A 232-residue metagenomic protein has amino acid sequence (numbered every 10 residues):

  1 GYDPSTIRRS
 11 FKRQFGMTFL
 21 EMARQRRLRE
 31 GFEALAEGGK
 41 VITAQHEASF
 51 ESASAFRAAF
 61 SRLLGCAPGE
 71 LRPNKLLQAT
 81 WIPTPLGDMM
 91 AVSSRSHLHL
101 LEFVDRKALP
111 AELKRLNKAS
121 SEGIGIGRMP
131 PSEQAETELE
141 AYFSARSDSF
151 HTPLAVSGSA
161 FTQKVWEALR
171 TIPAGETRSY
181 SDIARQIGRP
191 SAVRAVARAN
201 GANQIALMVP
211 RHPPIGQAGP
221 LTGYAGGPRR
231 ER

Functional and structural regions predicted by a protein language model:
G1-S191: Basic nucleic-acid-binding alpha-helical/helix-turn surface characteristic of O6-alkylguanine DNA
L28, P228-E231: Amphipathic alpha-helical segments in well-structured domains
F56, R194, R232: Alpha-helical elements of the RecA-like P-loop NTPase motor core of helicases
S191-R229: Short glycine/serine-rich loop segments
